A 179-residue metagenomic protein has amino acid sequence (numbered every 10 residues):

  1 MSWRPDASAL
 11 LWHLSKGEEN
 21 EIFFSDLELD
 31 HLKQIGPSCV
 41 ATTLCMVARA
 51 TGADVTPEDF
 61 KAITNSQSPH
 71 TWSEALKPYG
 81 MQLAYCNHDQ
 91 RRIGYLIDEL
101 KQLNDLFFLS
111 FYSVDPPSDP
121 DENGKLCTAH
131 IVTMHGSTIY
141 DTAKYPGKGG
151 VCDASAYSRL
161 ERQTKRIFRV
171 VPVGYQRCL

Functional and structural regions predicted by a protein language model:
S2-H70: Active-site nucleophile-adjacent alpha helix/oxyanion-hole segment immediately C-terminal to the catalytic cysteine
S2-K16, L27-D30, S38, G124-L126 (+1 more regions): Cys-His-centered catalytic/binding microenvironment captured across papain-like cysteine peptidases and homologous
V40, V47, V55, V114 (+3 more regions): Extended aliphatic helical segments
E58-Q163: Conserved active-site-adjacent core of cysteine acyl-enzyme catalytic domains
